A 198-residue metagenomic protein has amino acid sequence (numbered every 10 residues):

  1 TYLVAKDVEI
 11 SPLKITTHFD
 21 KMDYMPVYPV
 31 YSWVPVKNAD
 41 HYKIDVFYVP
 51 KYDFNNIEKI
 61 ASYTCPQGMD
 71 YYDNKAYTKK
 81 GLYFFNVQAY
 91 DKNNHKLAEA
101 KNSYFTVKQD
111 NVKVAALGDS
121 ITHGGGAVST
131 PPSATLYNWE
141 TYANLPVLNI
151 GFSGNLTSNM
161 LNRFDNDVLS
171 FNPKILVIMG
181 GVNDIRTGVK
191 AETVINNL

Functional and structural regions predicted by a protein language model:
T1, Y77-N93: Beta-strand-rich modules
D7-T17: Proline-enriched interdomain boundary motifs that mark the N-terminal boundary and often initiate the first structured
K21-P26: Short, solvent-exposed loop/linker segments at the N-terminal edge of repeated beta-sheet extracellular domains
V27-N38: Conserved aromatic anchor
K37, Y48-Y52, D91-N93: Solvent-exposed strand-loop boundary residues in beta-sheet-rich modules
D45-T78: Recognizes extended acidic, P/S/T-rich segments that occur within or adjacent to Ig-like beta-sandwich modules
A98-S153, R163-N172: Serine-esterase "nucleophile elbow" of acetyl-processing enzymes
Y137-Y142, N155, N159-L198: Alpha-helical cap/lid subdomain in secreted, periplasmic, or secretory-pathway luminal O-acyl-processing enzymes
